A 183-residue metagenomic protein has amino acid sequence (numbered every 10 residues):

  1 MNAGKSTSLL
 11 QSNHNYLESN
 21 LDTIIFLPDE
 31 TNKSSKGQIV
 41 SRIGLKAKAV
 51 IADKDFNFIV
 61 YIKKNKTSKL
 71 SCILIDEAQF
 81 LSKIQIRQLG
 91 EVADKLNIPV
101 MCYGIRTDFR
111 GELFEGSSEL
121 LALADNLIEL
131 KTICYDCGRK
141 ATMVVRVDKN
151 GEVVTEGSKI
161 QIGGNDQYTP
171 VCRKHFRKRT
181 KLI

Functional and structural regions predicted by a protein language model:
M1-K64, D108-E119, T132, V153-T155 (+1 more regions): Conserved P-loop
S12, K83-V92, G116: A short acidic, amphipathic alpha-helical/loop segment
D22-I24, P99, N126: Residues at the starts of beta-strands that form the adenosine-phosphate
D76-A78, G104-I105: Walker B catalytic acidic pair
F80-S82, F109-R110: Catalytic P-loop NTPase motifs of RecA-like helicase/translocase cores
A93-G116: Sensor-1/coupling segment of RecA-like P-loop NTPase cores
N126-D136: Conserved AAA+ ATPase "SRH/arginine-finger" region at the nucleotide-binding site
